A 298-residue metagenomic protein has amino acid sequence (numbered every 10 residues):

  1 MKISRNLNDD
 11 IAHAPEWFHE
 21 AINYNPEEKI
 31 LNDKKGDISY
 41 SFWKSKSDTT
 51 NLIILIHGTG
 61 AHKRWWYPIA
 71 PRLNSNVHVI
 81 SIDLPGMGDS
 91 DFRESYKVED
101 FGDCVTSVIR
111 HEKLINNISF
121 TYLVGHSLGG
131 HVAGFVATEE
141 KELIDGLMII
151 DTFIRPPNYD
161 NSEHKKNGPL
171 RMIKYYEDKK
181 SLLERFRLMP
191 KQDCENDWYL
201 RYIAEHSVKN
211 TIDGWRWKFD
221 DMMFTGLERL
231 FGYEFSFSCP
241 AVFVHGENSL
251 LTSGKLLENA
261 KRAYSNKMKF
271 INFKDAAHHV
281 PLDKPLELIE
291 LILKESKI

Functional and structural regions predicted by a protein language model:
M1-I53, N74-V77, L114-N116, S296-I298: Alpha/beta-hydrolase fold catalytic core
D33-G36, S41-W43, S81-V124, E290: Active-site loop/oxyanion-hole signature of alpha/beta-hydrolase fold enzymes
F42-D89: Conserved HGGG/HGGXW glycine-rich cap/lid loop of the alpha/beta-hydrolase fold
G125, G129, A133: Gly/Ala-rich beta-loop-alpha elbow adjacent to hydrolase catalytic centers
G134-T138, D145-K179: Flexible "cap/lid" loop of the alpha/beta hydrolase fold
Y159-D160, I173-L230: Conserved alpha/beta-hydrolase catalytic His-Asp/Glu region
K209-A263, K269-N272: Conserved serine/cysteine hydrolase catalytic core
F273-P285: Catalytic histidine-centered segment of alpha/beta-hydrolase-like enzymes
